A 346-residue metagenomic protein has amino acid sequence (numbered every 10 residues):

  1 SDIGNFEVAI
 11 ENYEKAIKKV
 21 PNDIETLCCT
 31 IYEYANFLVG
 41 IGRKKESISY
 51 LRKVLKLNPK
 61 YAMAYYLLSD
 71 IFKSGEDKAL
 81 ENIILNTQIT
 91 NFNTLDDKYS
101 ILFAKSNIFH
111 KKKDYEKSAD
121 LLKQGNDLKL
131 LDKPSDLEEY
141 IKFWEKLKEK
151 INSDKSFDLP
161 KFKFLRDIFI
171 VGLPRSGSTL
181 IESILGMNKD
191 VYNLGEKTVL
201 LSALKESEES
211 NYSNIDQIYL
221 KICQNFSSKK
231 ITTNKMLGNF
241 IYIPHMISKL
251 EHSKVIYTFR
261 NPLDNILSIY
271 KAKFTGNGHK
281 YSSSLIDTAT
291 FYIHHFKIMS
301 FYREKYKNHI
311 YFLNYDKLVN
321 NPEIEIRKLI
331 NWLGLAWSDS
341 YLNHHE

Functional and structural regions predicted by a protein language model:
S1-F226: Alpha-helical solenoid repeat scaffolds of the TPR/TPR-like class and their adjacent stem/linker regions that mediate
I3, I41, N126, V191-L194 (+2 more regions): PAPS-dependent sulfotransferase catalytic domain
